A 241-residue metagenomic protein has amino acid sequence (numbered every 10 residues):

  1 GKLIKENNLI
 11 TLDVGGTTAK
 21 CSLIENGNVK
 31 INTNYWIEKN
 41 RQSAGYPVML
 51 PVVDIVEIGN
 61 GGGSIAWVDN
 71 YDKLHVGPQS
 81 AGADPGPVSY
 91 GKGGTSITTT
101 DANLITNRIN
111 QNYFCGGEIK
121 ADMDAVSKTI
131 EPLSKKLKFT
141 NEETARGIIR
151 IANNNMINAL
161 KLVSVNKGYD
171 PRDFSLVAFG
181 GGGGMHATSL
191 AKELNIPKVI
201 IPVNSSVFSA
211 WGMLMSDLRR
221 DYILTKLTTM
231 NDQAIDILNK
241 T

Functional and structural regions predicted by a protein language model:
G1-T241: N-terminally biased helix-coil "hinge/interface" segments that flank
